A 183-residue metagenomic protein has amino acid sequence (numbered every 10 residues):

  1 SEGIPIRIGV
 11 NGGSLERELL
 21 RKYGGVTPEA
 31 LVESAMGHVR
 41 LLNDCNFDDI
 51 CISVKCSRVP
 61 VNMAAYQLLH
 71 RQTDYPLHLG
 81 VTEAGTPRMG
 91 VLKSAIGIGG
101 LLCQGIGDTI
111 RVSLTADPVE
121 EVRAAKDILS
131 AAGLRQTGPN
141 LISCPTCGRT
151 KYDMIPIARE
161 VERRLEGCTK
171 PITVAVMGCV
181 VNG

Functional and structural regions predicted by a protein language model:
S1-P5: Hydrophobic or amphipathic alpha-helical targeting/insertion segments
N11-S14, L19-V176: Catalytic alpha/beta core domains of metabolic enzymes, predominantly
A175-G183: Acidic/histidine-rich
